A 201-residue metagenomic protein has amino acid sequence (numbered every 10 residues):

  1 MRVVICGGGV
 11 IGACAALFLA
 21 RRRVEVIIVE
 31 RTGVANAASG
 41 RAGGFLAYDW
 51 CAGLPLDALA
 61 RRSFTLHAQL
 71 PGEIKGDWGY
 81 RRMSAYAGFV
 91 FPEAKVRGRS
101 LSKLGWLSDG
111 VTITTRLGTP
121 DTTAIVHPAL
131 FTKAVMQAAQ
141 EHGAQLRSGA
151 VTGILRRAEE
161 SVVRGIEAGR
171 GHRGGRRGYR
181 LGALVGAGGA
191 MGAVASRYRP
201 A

Functional and structural regions predicted by a protein language model:
R2-I27: N-terminal Rossmann-like FAD-binding beta1-loop-alpha1 element of flavoenzymes
I11, V34, L184: Conserved Rossmann-like nucleotide-cofactor binding loop
L17, R21, Q137, E141 (+1 more regions): Short, well-ordered alpha-helices that flank and scaffold nucleotide-derived cofactor binding pockets
F18, R31-A85, A94-L104: Conserved FAD-binding subdomain of flavin-dependent enzymes
G43-Y48, M83-G88, A190-A201: Central beta-strand plus flanking loop segment that forms part of the substrate or channel wall within the catalytic
Q69-G149, G153-E167: Flavin (FAD/FMN) cofactor-binding and adjacent substrate-gating region of FAD-dependent oxidoreductase domains
G171-A201: Central helical "cap/lid" subdomain
